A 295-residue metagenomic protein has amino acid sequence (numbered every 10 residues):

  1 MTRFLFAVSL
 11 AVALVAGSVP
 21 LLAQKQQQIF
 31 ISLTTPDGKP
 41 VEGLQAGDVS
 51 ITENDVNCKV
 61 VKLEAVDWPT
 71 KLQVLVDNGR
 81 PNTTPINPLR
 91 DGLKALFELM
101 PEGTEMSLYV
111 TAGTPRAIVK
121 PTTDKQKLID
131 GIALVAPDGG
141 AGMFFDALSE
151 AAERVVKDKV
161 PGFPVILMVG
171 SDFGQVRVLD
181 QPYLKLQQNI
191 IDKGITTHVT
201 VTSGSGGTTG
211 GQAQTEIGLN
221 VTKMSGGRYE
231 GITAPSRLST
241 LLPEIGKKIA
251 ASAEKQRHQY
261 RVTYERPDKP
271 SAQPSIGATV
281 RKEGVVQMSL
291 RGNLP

Functional and structural regions predicted by a protein language model:
L5-G17: Bacterial N-terminal signal peptides
G17-A23: Sec/Tat signal peptide C-region and signal peptidase I cleavage site
A23-P81, R90: Eukaryote-biased intrinsically disordered, low-complexity acidic regions enriched in Ser/Thr/Pro
K25-I29, Q45-G47, V56-K59, W68-L72 (+6 more regions): Envelope-exposed proteins and targeting segments
K25-Q27, K223, A234-P295: C-terminal "exit" segments of structured domains
A65-K120, F144-A151, F163-V169: Von Willebrand factor
N82-T84, R116-K120, G174-Q181, G206-G211 (+1 more regions): Extracytoplasmic/secreted cell-surface and envelope-processing proteins
R90, G113-H198, E216-L219, K223 (+2 more regions): Exposed acidic/Ser/Thr-rich ligand/metal-binding surfaces
